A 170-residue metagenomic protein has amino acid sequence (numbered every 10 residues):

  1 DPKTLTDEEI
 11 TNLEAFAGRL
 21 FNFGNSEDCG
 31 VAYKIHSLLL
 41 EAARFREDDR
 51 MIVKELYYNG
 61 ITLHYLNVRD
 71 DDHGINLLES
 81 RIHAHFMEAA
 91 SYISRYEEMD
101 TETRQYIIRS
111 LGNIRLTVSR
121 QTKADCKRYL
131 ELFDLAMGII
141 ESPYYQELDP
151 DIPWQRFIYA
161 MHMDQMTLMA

Functional and structural regions predicted by a protein language model:
D1-D7, N25, E41-I52, A89-R104 (+1 more regions): Flexible helix-coil transition and linker loops at the boundaries of alpha-helical arrays
D1-N25, A32-I35, L39: N-terminal segments that cap or nucleate solenoid repeat domains
T11, A15-R19, L38, M51 (+6 more regions): "A position-specific structural signal for the A-helix of alpha-solenoid helical repeats
A17, A32, A42, G60 (+4 more regions): Small-residue hotspots
G18-V31, D49, L63-H83, R115-E131 (+1 more regions): Short coil/turn connectors between adjacent alpha-helices in alpha-solenoid helical repeat scaffolds
G30-K34, V53-Y57, N76-A84, R104 (+3 more regions): Short, charged, amphipathic alpha-helical segments
Y57-L116: A generic tandem-repeat structural signature
